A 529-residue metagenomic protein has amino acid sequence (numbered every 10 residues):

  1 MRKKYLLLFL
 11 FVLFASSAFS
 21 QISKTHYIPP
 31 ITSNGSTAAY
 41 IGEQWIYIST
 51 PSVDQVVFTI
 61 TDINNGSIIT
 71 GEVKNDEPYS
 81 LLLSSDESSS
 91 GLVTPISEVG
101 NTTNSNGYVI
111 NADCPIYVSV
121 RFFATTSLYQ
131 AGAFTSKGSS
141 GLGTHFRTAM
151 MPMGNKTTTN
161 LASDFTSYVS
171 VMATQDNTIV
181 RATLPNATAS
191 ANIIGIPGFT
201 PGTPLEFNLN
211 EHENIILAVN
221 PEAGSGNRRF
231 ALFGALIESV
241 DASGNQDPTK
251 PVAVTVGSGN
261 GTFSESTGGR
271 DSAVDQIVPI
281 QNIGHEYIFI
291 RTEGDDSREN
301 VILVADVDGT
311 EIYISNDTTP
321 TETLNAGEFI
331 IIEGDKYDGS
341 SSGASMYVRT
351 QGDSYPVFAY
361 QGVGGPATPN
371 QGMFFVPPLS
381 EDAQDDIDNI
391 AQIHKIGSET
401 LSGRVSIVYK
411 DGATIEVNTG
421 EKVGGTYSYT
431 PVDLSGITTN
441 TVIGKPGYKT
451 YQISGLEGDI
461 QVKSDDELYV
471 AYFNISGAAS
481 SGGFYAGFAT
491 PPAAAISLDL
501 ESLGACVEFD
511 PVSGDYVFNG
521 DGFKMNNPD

Functional and structural regions predicted by a protein language model:
M1-S23: Bacterial Sec-dependent N-terminal signal peptides
Q21-G520, N527: Intrinsically disordered, low-complexity linker/terminal regions across diverse proteins
